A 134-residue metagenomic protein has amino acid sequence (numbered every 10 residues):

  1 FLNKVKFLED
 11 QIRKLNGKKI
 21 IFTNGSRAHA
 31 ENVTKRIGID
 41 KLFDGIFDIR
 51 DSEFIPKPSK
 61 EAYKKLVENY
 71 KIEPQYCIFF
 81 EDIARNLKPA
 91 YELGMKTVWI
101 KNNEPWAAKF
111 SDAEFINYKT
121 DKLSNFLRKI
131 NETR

Functional and structural regions predicted by a protein language model:
F1-I21, R27-E31, K60: Short, acidic loop-to-helix structural element flanking the phosphoryl-transfer center in phosphate-processing enzymes
R27, E31-R134: Asp-based, Mg2+/Mn2+-dependent phosphohydrolase catalytic module
